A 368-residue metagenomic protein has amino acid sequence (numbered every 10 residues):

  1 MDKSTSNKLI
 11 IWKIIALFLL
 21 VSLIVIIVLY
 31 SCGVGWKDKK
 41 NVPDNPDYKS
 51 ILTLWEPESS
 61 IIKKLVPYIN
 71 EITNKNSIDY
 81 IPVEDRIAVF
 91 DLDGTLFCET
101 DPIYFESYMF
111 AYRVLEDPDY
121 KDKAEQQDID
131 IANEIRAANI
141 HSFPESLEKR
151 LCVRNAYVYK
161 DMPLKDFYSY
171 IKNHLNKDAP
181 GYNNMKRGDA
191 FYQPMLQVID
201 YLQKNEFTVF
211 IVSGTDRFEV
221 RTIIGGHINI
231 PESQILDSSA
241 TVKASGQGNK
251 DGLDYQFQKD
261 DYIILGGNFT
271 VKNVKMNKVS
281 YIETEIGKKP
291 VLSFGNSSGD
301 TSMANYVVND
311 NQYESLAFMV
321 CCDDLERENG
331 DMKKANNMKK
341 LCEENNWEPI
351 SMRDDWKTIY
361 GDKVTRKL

Functional and structural regions predicted by a protein language model:
T5-I14, Y30-L52, N70, K165-L368: C-terminal cap/substrate-recognition subdomain and adjoining C-terminal extension of metal-dependent phosphatase-like
L9-L92, T100-D101, S107, V114 (+1 more regions): Non-catalytic pre-domain segments flanking phosphatase-related domains
P46-W55, A137-A138, L151-Y157, L325: Charged, low-complexity surface segments at secondary-structure and domain boundaries
S59, D161, M276: Electropositive phosphate-/nucleotide-binding environments in soluble metabolic enzymes
D101-D189, Q193: A metal-dependent, Asp-based hydrolase signature
